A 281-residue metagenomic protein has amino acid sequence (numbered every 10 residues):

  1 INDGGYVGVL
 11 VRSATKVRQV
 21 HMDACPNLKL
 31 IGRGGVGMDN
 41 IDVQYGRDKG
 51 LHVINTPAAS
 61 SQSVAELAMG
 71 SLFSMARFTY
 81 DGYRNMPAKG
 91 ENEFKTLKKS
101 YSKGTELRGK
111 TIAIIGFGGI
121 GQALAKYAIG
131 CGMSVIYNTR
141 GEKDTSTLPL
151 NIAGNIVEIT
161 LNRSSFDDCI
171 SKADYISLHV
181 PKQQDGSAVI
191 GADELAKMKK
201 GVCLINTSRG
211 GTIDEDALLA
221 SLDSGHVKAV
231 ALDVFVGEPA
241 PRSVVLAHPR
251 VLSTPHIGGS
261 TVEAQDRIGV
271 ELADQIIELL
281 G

Functional and structural regions predicted by a protein language model:
I1-I54, S171, G191-D193: An N-terminal-biased, well-structured beta-alpha scaffold segment characteristic of Rossmann-like dinucleotide-binding
N2, V17-H21, G141-V244: Rossmann-like adenosine-cofactor binding region
V11-R12, G34, S71, L178-K182 (+1 more regions): Short, well-ordered coil/turn residues at beta-beta hairpins and beta-strand->alpha-helix junctions within
G34-G35, L51-Q62, S208, H256: Short beta->alpha connector loops at strand-helix junctions that form conserved, small/polar/Pro-enriched
K49, P57-T111, Y137: Phosphate-binding beta-alpha-beta segment of Rossmann-like dinucleotide-binding domains, i.e., the NAD(P)
A113-G116: Conserved N-terminal Rossmann-fold NAD(P)-binding element of oxidoreductases
I120: Hydrophobic/small residue at the entry helix of a nucleotide-binding pocket
G258-G281: NAD(P)-dependent dehydrogenase/reductase Rossmann-like domain
